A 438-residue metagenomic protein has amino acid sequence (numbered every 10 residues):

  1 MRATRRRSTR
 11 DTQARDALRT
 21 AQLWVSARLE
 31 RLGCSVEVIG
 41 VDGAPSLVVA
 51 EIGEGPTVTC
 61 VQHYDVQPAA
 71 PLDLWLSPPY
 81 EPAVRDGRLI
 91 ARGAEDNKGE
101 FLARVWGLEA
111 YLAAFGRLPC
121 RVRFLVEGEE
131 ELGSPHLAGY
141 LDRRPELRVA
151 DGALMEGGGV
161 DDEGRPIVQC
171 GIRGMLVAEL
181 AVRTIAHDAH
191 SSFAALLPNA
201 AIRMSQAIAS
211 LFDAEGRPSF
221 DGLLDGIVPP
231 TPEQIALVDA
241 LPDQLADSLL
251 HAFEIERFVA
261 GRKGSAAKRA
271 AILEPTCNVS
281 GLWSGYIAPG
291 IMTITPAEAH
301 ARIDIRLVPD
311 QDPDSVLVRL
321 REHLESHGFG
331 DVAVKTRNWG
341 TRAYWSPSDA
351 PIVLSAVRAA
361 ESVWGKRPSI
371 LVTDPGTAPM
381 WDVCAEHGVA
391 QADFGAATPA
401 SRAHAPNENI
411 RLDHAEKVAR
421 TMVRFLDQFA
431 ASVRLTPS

Functional and structural regions predicted by a protein language model:
M1-L72, E298, R302, K417: N-terminal helical capping/dimerization or prosegment-like subdomains of hydrolases acting on amide or phosphate bonds
T57-V126, K417: Active-site metal-coordination/substrate-binding segment of hydrolases, especially metallo-dependent peptidases
D65, L211, E215, R321-G330: A common structural junction motif
E95, A186-D188, I305-P313: A generic structural motif
G116-N199: Histidine/acidic-residue-rich, glycine-tolerant segments that coordinate divalent metal ions
G139, A194-G216: A short core secondary-structure module
D162-E163, S219-E298, R306-R319, H327 (+1 more regions): An extended, acidic, His-containing surface patch that forms the Zn2+-binding/catalytic region of metallohydrolases
